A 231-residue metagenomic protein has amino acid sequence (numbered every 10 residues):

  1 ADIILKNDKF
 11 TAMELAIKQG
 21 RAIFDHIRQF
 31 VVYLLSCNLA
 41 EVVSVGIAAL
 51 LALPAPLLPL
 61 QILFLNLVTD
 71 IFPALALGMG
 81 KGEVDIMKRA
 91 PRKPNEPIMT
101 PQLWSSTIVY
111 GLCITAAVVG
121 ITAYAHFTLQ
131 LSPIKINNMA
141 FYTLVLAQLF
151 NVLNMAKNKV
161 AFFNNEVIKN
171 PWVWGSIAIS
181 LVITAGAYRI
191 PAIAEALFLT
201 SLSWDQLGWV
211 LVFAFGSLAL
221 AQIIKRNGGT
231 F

Functional and structural regions predicted by a protein language model:
A1-K159: Membrane-embedded transport module
I62-L63, Q102-L103, N137-A140, E195-A214: Structural signal for the N-terminal portions of transmembrane helices and their immediately preceding loop/interface
L65-T69, T143-N151, S180-A187, F213-Q222: Alpha-helical transmembrane segments of multi-pass membrane proteins
E96-M99, P133, N165-K169, L199-S203: Helix-boundary and loop/linker segments of multi-pass membrane transporters
L103, K159-S180: C-terminal membrane-solvent junction of multi-pass transporters and transport-like membrane proteins
A117-I121, I179-A194: Hydrophobic alpha-helical transmembrane segments in multi-pass integral membrane proteins
H126-S132, A161-F163, A192-S201: Membrane-interface helix termini and inter-helical loops of multi-pass transporters
I223-F231: Membrane-interface capping segments at transmembrane-helix boundaries
